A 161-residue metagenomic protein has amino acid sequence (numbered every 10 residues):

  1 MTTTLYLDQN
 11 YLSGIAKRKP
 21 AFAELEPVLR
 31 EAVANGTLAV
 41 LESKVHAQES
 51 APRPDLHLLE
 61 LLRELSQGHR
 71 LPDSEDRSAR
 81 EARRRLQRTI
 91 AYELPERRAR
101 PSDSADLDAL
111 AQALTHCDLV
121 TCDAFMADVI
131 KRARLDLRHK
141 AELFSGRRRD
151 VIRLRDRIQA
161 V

Functional and structural regions predicted by a protein language model:
M1-K44, Q48-S102, D128-R138, R148-I152 (+1 more regions): Short, well-structured N-terminal submotif of metal-dependent ribonuclease cores
S50, S104-H116: Acidic, metal-associated active-site segment
C122: Short beta-strand and adjacent tight-turn residues that come in two discontinuous sequence segments and form the edges
F125: Regulatory/sensor and coupling segments of signal-transduction and defense proteins
L143-S145: Charged, structured surface patches that assemble and position nucleic-acid processing machinery
